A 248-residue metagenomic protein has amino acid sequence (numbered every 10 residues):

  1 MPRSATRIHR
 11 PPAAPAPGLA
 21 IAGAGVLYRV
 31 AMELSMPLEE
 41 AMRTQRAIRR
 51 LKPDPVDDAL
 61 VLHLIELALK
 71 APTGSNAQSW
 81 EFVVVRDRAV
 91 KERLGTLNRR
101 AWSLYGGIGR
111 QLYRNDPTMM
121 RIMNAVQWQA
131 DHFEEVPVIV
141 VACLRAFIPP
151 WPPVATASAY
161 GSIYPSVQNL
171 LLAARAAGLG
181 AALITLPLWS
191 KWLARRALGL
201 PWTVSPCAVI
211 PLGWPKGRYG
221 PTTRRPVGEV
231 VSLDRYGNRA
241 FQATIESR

Functional and structural regions predicted by a protein language model:
M1-R10: Extreme N-terminal basic, low-complexity initiation segments that serve as generic localization/processing leaders
R10-A16, A24: Intrinsically disordered, low-complexity segments enriched in serine/proline and basic residues
E33-L34, T44, I48, C207-R248: C-terminal helix-cap and adjacent tail motif
L38-D54: Generic N-terminal amphipathic, Lys/Arg-enriched alpha-helix
E66-A68, V138-R196: Small-aliphatic-rich amphipathic alpha-helix that forms the alpha element of a beta-alpha
L69-N76: Glycine-rich phosphate/pyrophosphate-binding beta-alpha loops
V84-I163: Glycine/small-residue-rich phosphate/adenosyl-binding loop
S103-Q111, L198-T223: A glycine-rich helix N-cap at a beta->alpha junction
